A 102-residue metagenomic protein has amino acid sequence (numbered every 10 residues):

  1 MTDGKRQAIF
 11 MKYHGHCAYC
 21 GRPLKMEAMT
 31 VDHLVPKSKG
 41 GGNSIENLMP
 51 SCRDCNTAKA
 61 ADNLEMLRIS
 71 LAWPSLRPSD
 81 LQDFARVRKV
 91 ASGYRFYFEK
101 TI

Functional and structural regions predicted by a protein language model:
M1-D3, Q7-A8, R22-L24, E46-M49 (+2 more regions): Extended charged
T2-H16, P36: N-terminal cysteine/histidine-rich coordination modules
E27: A conserved beta-turn-beta hairpin within the catalytic core of GNAT-like acetyltransferases that forms part
T30-L34: Histidine-centered catalytic micro-motifs used for acid/base chemistry in nuclease and nucleotide-processing active
V35-L48: Short linker/helix segments within small regulatory modules
